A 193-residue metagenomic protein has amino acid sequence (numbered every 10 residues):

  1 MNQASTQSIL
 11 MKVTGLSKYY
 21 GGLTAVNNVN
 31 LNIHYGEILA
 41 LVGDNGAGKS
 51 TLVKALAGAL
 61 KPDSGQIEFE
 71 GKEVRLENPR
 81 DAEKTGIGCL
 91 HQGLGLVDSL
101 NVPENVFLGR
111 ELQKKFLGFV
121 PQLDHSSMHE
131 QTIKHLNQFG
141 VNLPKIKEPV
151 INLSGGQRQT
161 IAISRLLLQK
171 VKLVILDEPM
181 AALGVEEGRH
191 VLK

Functional and structural regions predicted by a protein language model:
N2-K193: Glycine-rich phosphate-binding loops of nucleotide-dependent enzymes
